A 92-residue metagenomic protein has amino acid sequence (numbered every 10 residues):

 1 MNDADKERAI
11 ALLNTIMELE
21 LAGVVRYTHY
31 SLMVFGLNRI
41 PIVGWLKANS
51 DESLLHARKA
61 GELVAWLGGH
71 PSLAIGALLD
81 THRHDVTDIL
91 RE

Functional and structural regions predicted by a protein language model:
M1-D3, E7-R8, L19-A22, A65: Short linear motifs at secondary-structure transitions and domain/linker junctions
N2-L12, I75-E92: Acidic/His metal-coordination segments adjacent to aromatic residues that form catalytic metal sites in metalloenzymes
L12-T28: A structural feature that tracks compact, well-ordered secondary-structure segments with a strong bias toward
L13, M17, L46-S50, L90: Amphipathic, non-transmembrane alpha-helical scaffold segments
L19, I40, A48, A77-L79 (+1 more regions): A generic structural micro-environment signature that highlights single residues at secondary-structure boundaries
G23-S31, F35-A74: Conserved alpha-helical segments that form or flank metal/cofactor-binding pockets of metalloenzymes
